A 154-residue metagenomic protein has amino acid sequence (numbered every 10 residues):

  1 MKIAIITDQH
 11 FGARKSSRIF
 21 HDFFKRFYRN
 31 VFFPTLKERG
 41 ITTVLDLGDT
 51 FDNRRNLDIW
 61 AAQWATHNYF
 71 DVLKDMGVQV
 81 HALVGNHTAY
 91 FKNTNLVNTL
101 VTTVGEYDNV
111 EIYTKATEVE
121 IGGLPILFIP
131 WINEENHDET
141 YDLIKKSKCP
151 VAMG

Functional and structural regions predicted by a protein language model:
M1-I3, T43, L124-P125, V151: Structural motif
K2, Q9, K15-E118: Core catalytic region of metal-dependent phosphoesterases/phosphodiesterases, especially metallo-beta-lactamase-like
T7-D8, W131: Conserved donor-binding loops in enzymes that form glycosidic bonds
T88-G154: Conserved catalytic scaffold of divalent metal-dependent phosphoesterases
